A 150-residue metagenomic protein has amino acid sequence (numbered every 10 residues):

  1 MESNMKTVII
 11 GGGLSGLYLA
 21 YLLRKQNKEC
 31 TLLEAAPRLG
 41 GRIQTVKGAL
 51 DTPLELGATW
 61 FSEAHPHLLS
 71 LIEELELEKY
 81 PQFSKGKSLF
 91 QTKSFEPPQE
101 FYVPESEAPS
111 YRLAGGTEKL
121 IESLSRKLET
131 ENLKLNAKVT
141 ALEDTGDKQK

Functional and structural regions predicted by a protein language model:
M1-K150: FAD-dinucleotide binding site
